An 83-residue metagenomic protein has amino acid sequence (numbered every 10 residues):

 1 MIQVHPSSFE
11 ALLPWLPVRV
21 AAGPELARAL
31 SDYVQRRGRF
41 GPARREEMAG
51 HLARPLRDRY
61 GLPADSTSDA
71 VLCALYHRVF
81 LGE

Functional and structural regions predicted by a protein language model:
M1-E83: Membrane-interfacial and juxtamembrane segments of integral membrane proteins
